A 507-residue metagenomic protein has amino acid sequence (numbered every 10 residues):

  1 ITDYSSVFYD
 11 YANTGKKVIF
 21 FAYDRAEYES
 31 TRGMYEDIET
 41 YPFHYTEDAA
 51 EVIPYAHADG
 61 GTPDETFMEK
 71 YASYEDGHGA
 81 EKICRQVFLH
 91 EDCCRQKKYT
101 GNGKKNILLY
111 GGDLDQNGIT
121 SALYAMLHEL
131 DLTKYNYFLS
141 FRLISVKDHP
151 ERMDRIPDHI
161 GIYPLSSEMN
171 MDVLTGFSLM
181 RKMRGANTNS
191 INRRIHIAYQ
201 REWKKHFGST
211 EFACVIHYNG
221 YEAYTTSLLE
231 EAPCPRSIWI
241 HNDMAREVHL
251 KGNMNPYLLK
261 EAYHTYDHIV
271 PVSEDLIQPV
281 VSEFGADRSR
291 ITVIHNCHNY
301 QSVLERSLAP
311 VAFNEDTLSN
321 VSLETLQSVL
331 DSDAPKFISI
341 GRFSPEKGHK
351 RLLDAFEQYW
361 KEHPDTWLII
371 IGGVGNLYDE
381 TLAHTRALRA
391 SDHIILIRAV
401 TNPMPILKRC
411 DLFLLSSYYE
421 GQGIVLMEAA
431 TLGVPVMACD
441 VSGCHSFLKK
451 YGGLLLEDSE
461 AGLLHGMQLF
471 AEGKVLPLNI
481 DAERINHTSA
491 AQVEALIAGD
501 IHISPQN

Functional and structural regions predicted by a protein language model:
I1, K17-Y28, L426, P435-A438: Short hydrophobic beta-strand element within catalytic cores of glycosyltransferases and related nucleotide-activated
H44-D48, K450-A461, Q468-K474: Conserved acidic donor-binding segment of nucleotide-sugar-dependent glycosyltransferases
T62-R85, V475-P505: A charged, aromatic-enriched C-terminal amphipathic alpha-helix characteristic of glycosyltransferases across folds
G118-A125, P335-Q358, N376-D379: A conserved mid-protein helix/loop that constitutes part of the nucleotide-sugar donor-binding site
S140-K147, H298, I340, W367-E380: Glycosyltransferase donor-sugar binding loop
I160-P164, T381-A399: Nucleotide-activated donor-binding/catalytic signature segment of Leloir-type glycosyltransferases, i.e., the conserved
T225-T226, Y266-V293, H298-R306: A short, active-site helix/loop in glycosyltransferases that binds the activated sugar's phosphate group
Y418: Aromatic "clamp/platform" in nucleotide-sugar-dependent glycosyltransferases that forms part of the donor/acceptor
